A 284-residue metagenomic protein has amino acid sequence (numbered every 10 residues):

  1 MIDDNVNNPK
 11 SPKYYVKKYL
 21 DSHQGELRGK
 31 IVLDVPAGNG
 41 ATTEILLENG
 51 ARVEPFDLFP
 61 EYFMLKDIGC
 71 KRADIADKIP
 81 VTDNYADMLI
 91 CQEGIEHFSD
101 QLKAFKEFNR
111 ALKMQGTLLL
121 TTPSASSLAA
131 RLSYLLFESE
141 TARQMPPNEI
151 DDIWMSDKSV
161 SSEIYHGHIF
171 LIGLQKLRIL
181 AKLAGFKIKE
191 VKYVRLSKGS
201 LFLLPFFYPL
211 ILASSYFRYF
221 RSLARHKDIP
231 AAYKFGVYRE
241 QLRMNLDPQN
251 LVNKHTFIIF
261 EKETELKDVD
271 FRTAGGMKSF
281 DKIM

Functional and structural regions predicted by a protein language model:
M1-T82, M88-Q92, L102-F105, H166 (+2 more regions): Conserved N-terminal segment of class I S-adenosyl-L-methionine
R28-G29, K113-Q115: A general structural motif
A41, L102-E107, A111, T117-I283: S-adenosyl-L-methionine-dependent methyltransferase catalytic module, highlighting the catalytic core
N49, K66, M114-Q115, A184: Structured helix-beta-strand junction loops
N84-Y85, Q115: Short acidic capping loops at alpha-helix termini that bridge into adjacent secondary structure
E93-H97: A short His-aromatic
